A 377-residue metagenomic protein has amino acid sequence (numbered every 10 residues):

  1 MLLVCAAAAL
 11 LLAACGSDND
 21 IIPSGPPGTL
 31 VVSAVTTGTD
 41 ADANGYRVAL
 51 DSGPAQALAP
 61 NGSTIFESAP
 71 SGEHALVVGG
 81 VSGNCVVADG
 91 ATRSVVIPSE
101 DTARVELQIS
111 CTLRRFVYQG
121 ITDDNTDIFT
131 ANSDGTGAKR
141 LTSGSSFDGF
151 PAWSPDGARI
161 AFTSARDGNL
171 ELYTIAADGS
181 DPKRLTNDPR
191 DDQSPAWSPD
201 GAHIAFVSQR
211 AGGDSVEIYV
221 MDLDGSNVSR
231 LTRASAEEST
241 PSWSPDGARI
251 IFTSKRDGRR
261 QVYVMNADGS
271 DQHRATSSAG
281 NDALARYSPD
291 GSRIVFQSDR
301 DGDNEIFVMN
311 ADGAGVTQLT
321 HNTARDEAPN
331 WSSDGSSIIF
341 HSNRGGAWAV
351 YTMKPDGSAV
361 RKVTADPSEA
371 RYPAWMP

Functional and structural regions predicted by a protein language model:
L12-A14: C-terminal motif of bacterial Sec signal peptides marking the signal peptidase cleavage site
G16-P23: Bacterial lipoprotein signal-peptidase II cleavage site
D18, V81-C111: Structured interaction patches on ligand/partner-binding surfaces of diverse proteins
V32-A43, T122: Structural motif
D51-T64, S143: Short, acidic Ser/Thr/Gly-rich low-complexity loop/linker segments typical of extracellular and cell-surface proteins
F66-P70: Short, flexible loop/turn segments at beta-strand junctions in immunoglobulin-like and fibronectin type III
S71-G83: A short, solvent-exposed beta-strand micro-motif common in secreted/extracellular proteins
S110-P377: Sequence signature of WD/YWTD-type beta-propeller architectures
